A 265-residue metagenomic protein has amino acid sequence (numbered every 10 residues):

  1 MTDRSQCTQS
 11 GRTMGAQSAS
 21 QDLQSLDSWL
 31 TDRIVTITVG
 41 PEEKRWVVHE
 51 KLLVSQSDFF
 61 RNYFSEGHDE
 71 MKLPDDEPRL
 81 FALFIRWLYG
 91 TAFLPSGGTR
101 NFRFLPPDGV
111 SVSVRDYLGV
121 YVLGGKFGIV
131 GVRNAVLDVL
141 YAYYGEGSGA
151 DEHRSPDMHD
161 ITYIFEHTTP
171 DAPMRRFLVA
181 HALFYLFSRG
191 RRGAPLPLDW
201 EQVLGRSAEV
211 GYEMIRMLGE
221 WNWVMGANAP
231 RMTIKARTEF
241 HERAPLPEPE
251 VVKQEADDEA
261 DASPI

Functional and structural regions predicted by a protein language model:
M1-L52, R79, R86-R115, V252: N-terminal BTB/POZ boundary and linker segment
T2-R4, A262-I265: A positional/structural detector of protein chain ends, strongest at the extreme C-terminus and weakly at the extreme
Q9, T13, A244-L246, D261: Phospho-regulated RS/SR low-complexity segments
T36-E42, R61-H68, R115, P156-D157: Surface-exposed beta-strand-to-loop junctions that form interaction patches on eukaryotic regulatory domains
S55-E70, F93-P95: Cytochrome P450 catalytic domain signature, combining two hallmark sequence patches
R86, F93-R192: Post-BTB helical module
L196-D257: Eukaryote-biased recognition of C-terminal alpha-helical segments
